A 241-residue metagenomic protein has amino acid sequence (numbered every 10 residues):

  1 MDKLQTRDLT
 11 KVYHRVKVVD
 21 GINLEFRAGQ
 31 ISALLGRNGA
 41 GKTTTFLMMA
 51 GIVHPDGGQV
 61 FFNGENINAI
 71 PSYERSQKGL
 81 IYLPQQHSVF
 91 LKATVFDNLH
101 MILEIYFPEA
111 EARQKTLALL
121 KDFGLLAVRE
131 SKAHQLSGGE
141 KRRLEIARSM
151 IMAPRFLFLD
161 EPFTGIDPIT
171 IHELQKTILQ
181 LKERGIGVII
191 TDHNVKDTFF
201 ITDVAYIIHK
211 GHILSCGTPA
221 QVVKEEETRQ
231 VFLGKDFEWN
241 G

Functional and structural regions predicted by a protein language model:
L35-R37: The feature captures the beta-strand-to-loop junction immediately N-terminal to the Walker
A50: Helix-to-loop junction immediately C-terminal to a conserved catalytic motif
G58-E65, K78: Conserved ABC transporter NBD signature motif
A110-V128, K176-L179: Conserved ABC ATPase "signature" region
K132-L136, E140: Conserved ABC ATPase signature
L157-E161: Catalytic Walker B motif of ABC-type/P-loop ATPase nucleotide-binding domains
